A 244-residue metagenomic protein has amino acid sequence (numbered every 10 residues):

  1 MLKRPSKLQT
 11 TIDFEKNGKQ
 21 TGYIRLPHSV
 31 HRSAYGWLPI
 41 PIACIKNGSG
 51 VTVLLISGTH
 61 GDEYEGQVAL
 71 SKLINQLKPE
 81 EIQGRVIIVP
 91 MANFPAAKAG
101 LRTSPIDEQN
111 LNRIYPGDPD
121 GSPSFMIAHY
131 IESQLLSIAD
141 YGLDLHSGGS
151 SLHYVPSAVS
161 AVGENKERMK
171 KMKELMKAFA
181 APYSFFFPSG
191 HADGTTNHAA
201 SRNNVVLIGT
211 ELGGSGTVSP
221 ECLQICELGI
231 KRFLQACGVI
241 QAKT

Functional and structural regions predicted by a protein language model:
M1-T244: Structured catalytic-domain cores with a bias toward divalent-metal coordination
